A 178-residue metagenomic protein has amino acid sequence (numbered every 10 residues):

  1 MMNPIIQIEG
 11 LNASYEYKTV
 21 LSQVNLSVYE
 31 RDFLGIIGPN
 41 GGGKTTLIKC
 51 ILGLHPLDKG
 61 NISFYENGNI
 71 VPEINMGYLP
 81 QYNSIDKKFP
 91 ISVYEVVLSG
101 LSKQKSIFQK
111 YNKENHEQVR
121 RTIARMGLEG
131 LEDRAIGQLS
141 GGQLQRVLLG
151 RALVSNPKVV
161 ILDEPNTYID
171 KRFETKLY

Functional and structural regions predicted by a protein language model:
I37-P39: The feature captures the beta-strand-to-loop junction immediately N-terminal to the Walker
L52: Helix-to-loop junction immediately C-terminal to a conserved catalytic motif
G60-M76: Conserved ABC transporter NBD signature motif
K113-L131: Conserved ABC ATPase "signature" region
A135-L139, Q143: Conserved ABC ATPase signature
N156: Conserved catalytic motifs of ABC-family nucleotide-binding domains
V160-E164: Catalytic Walker B motif of ABC-type/P-loop ATPase nucleotide-binding domains
